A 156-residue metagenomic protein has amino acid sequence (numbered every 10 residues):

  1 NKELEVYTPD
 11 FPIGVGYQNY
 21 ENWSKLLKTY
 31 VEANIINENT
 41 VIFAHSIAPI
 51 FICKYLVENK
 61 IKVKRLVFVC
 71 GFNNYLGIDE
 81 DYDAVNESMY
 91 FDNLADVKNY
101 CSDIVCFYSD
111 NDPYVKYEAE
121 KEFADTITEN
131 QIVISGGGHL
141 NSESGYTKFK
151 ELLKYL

Functional and structural regions predicted by a protein language model:
N1-I36: Active-site catalytic motif of lipid deacylating hydrolases and related acyltransferases
E5-Y7, D125-N141: Catalytic histidine neighborhood in serine/cysteine hydrolases with alpha/beta-hydrolase-type architecture
F11-G14, V67-G77: Active-site nucleophile loop of the alpha/beta-hydrolase fold
Y17-Q18, G137-F149: Catalytic histidine-centered segment of alpha/beta-hydrolase-like enzymes
I35-H45: Alpha/beta-hydrolase fold nucleophile elbow
F43-C53: Gly/Ala-rich beta-loop-alpha elbow adjacent to hydrolase catalytic centers
Y100, V105-Y108, D112: Short beta-strand/loop motif that positions the catalytic acidic residue of the alpha/beta-hydrolase fold
P113-A119: Conserved alpha/beta-hydrolase "acid-adjacent" motif
